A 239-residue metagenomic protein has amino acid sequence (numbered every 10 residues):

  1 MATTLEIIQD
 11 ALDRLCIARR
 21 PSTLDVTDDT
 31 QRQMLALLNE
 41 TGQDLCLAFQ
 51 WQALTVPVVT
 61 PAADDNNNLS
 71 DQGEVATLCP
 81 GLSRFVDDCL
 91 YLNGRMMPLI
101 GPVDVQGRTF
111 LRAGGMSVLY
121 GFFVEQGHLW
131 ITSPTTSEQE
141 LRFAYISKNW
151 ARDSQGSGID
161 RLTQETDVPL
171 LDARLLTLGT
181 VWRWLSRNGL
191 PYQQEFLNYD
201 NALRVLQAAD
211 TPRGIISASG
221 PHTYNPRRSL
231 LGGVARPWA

Functional and structural regions predicted by a protein language model:
M1-A239: Glycine-enriched, solvent-exposed interface loops adjoining structured elements
